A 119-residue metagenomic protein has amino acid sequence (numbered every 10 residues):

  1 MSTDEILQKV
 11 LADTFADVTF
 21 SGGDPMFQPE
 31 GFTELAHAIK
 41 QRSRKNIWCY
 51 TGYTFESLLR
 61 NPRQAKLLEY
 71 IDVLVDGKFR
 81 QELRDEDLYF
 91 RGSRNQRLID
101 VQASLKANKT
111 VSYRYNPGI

Functional and structural regions predicted by a protein language model:
M1-L67: Conserved Radical SAM active-site core
D13, S43, G52-Y53, L59-I119: Auxiliary Fe-S-binding modules of radical SAM enzymes
